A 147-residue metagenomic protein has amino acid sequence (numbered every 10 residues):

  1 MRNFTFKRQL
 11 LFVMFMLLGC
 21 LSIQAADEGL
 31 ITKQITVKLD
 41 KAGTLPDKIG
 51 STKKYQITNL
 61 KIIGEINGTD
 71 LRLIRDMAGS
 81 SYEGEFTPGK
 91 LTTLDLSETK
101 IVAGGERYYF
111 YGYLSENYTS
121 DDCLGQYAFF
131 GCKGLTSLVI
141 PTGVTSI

Functional and structural regions predicted by a protein language model:
M1-N3, L17-G19, L94, G143: Intrinsic disorder/low-complexity segments
R2-L11: Bacterial N-terminal signal peptides that target proteins for export
L11-L21: Bacterial N-terminal signal peptides
L17, G29, T52, F86-P88: A generic structural signal for short, solvent-exposed coil/turn residues that cap or connect secondary-structure
I23-D27: Boundary at the C-terminal end of the N-terminal hydrophobic targeting segment
T32-D40, T58-I66, G84-D122, K133-S146: Structural signature of tandem-repeat unit edges
G43-K53, T69-G79, E83: Short, T/G/N/S-enriched strand-turn elements that build extracellular solenoid repeat scaffolds
G125-A128: Consensus positions within tandem repeat domains that build extended binding/scaffold surfaces
